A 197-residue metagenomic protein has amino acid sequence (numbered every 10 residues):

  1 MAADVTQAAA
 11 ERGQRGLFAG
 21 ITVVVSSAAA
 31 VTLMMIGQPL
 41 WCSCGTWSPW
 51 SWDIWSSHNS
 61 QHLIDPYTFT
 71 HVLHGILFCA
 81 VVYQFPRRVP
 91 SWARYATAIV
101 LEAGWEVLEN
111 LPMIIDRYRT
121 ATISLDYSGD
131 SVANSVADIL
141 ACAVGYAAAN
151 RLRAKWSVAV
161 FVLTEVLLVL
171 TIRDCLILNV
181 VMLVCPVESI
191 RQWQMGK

Functional and structural regions predicted by a protein language model:
A2-Y127, A143-K197: Bulky hydrophobic segments
G129-V136: Individual transmembrane alpha-helices with interfacial aromatic-anchor signatures
